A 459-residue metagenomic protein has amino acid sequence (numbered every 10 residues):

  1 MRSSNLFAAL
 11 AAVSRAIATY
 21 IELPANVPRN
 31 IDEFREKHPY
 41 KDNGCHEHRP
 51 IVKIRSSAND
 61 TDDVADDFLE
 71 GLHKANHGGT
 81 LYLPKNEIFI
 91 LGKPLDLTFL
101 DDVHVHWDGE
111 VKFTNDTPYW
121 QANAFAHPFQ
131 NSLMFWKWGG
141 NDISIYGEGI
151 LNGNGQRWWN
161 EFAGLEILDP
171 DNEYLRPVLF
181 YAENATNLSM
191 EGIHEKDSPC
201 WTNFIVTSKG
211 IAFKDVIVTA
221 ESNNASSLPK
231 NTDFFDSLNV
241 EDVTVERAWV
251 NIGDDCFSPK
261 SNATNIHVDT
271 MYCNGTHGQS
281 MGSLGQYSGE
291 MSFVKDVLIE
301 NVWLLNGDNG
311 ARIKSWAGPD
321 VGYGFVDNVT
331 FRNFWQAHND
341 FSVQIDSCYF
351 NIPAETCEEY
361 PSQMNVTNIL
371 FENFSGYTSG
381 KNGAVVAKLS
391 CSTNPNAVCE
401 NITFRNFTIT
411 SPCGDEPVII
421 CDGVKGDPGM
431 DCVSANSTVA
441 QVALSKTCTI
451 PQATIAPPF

Functional and structural regions predicted by a protein language model:
R2-D101, H106-N187, E191, V206 (+3 more regions): Extracellular "leader-to-stem" segments immediately downstream of a signal peptide or signal-anchor in secreted/lumenal
T61-V64, W138, L238, S261 (+4 more regions): Amphipathic alpha-helical protein-protein interaction segments
F68-K74, I90-L100, N115-D116, E191-G192 (+10 more regions): Short, T/G/N/S-enriched strand-turn elements that build extracellular solenoid repeat scaffolds
E87, T207-K209, I217, A263 (+3 more regions): Active-site-proximal loop/turn and secondary-structure-junction residues that shape catalytic pockets, frequently
G92-P94, N115-T117, G155-R157, P177-V178 (+9 more regions): Short glycine/acidic-rich loop motifs that flank beta-strands on beta-rich extracellular proteins
D108-G109, N141-I150, T186-K196, K209-N223 (+7 more regions): Right-handed parallel beta-helix
F235, Q286-G289, P319-D320: Short, small-residue-enriched loops and turns at beta-alpha junctions that line or gate enzyme active sites
G310-Y323, D327-N328, R332-F459: Extracellular beta-rich repeat passengers
